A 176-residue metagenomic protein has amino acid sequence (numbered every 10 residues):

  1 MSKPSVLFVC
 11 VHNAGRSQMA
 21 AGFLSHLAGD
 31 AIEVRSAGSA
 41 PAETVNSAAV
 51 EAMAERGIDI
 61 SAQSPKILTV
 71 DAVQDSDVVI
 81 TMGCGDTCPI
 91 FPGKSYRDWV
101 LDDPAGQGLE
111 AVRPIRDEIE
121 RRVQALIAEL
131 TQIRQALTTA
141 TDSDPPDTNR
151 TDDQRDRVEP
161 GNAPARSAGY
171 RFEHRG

Functional and structural regions predicted by a protein language model:
M1-D142, D147, D153-R155, A165-G176: Short polar/charged helix/loop
